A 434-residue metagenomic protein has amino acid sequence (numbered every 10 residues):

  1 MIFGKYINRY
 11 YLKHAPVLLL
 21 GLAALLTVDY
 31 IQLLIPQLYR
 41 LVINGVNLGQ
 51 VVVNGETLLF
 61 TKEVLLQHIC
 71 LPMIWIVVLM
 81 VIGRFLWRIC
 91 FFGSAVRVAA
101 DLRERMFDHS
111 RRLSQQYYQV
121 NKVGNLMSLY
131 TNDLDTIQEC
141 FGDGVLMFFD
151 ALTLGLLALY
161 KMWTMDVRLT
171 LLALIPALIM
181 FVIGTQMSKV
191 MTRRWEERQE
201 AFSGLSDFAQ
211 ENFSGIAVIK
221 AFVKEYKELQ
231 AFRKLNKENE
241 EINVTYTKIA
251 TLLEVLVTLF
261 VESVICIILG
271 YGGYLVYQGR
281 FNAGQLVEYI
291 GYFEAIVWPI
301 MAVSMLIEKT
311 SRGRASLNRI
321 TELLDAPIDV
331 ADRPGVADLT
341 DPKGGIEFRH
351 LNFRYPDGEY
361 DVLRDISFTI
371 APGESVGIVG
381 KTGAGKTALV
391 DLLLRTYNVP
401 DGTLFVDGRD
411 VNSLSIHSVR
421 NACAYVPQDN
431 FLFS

Functional and structural regions predicted by a protein language model:
M1-I35, N47-M73, L86-F91, A95 (+9 more regions): Membrane-integrated ABC transporters
L12-K13, Q115-Q116, N132-F141, V145 (+8 more regions): An intracellular "coupling" helix at the cytosolic face of ABC transporter transmembrane type-1 domains
K13, V17-Y30, D143-E197, I268-F281 (+1 more regions): Transmembrane helices of ABC transporter permease
H14, I43, W75, M106 (+11 more regions): Hydrophobic/aromatic residues within transmembrane alpha-helices of membrane transport systems, especially the TMDs
G21-L22, C70-M73, V77, A151 (+3 more regions): Residue-level recognition of transmembrane alpha-helices in multi-pass small-molecule transporters/permeases
A23-A24, I31-N47, W75-V123, M127 (+10 more regions): Juxtamembrane helix-loop junctions of ABC transporter transmembrane domains
L59, D332, L339-S434: ABC-type nucleotide-binding domain
K161-I175, T245, I249-N318, L323-L324: Helix-loop-helix
